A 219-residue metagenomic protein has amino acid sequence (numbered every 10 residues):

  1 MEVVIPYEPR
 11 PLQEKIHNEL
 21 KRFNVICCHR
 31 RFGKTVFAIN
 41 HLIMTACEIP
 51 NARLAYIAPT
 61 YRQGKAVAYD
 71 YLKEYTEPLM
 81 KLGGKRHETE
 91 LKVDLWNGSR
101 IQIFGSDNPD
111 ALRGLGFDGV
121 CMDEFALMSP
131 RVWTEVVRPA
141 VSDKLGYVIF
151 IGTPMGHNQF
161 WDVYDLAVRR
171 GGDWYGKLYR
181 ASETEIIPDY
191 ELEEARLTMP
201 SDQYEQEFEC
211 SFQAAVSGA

Functional and structural regions predicted by a protein language model:
M1-F23: Pre-P-loop entry segment of helicase/translocase ATPase cores
K21-H41: Walker A/P-loop
T45-R53: Post-Walker A helix-loop "phosphate-sensing" segment adjacent to the P-loop in P-loop NTPases
A52-G64: Conserved RecA-like ASCE P-loop NTPase motor core of nucleic-acid helicases/translocases
R62-D118, F212: Inter-Walker segment of RecA-like/P-loop motor cores
C121-M122: Hydrophobic residues in beta-strands of the RecA-like P-loop NTPase core, especially within AAA+ ATPase
A126-E183: Signature of the SF2 helicase/ATPase Hel1-core->accessory helical subdomain module
T184-A219: ATPase catalytic-site recognition across NTP-hydrolyzing enzymes
